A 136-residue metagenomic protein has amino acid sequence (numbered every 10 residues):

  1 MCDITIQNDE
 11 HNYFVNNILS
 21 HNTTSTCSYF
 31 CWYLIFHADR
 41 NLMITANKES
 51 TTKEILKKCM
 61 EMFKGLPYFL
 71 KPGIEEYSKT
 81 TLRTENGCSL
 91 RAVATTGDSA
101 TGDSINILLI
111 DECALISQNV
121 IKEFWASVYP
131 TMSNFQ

Functional and structural regions predicted by a protein language model:
M1-N22, I110: Autoprocessing domains of the Hint superfamily
T23-Q136: Phosphate/NTP-binding elements of NTP-utilizing enzymes
